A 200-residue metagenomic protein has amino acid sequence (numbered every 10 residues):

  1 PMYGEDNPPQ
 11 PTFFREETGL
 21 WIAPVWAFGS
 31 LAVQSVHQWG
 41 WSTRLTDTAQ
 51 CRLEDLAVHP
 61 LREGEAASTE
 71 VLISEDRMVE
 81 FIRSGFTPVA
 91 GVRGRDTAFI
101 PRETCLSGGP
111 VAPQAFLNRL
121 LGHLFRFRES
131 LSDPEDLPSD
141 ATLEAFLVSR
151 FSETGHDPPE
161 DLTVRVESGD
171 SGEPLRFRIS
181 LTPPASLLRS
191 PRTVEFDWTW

Functional and structural regions predicted by a protein language model:
Y3-T142, F151-S152, A185-W200: Long, contiguous, structured domain-core segments that constitute the functional module of a protein
A145-G172: C-terminal structured domain segments
T163-W200: C-terminal edge-of-domain segments
